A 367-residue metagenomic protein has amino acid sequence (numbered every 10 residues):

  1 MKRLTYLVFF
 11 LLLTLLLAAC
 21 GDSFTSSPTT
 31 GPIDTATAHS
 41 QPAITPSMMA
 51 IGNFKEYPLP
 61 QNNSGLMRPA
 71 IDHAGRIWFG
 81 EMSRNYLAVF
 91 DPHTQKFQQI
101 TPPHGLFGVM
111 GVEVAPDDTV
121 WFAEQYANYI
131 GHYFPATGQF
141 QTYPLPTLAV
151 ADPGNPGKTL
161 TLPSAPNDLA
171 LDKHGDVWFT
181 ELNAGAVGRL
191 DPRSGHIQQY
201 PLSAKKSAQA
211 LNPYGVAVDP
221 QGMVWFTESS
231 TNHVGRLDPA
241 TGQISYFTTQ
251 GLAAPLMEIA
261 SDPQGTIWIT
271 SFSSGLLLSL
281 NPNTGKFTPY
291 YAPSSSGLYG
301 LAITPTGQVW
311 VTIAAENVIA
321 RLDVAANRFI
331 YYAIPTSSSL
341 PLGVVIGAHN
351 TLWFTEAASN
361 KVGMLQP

Functional and structural regions predicted by a protein language model:
L16-A19: C-terminal motif of bacterial Sec signal peptides marking the signal peptidase cleavage site
G21-F24: Bacterial signal peptide processing site
A43-N63: A short helix->beta-strand "capping" segment at the edge of beta-propeller domains
K55-P58, Q98-P102, Q141-T147, Q198-S203 (+3 more regions): Beta-propeller fold detector
N62-H73, G105-D117, L148-H174, K205-Q221 (+3 more regions): Beta-rich, blade/repeat-based domains predominating in secreted/periplasmic proteins but also intracellular
I77-S83, V120-N128, L162, V177-N183 (+4 more regions): Conserved beta-strand positions in repeat-built beta-propeller and related beta-rich domains
D91-Q95, F134-G138, D191-G195, D238-G242 (+3 more regions): Short loop/turn segments that connect beta-strands within beta-propeller blades
S339-P367: Blade-level signature of beta-propeller repeat domains, shared across WD40, Kelch, NHL, RCC1 and BNR/Asp-box propellers
